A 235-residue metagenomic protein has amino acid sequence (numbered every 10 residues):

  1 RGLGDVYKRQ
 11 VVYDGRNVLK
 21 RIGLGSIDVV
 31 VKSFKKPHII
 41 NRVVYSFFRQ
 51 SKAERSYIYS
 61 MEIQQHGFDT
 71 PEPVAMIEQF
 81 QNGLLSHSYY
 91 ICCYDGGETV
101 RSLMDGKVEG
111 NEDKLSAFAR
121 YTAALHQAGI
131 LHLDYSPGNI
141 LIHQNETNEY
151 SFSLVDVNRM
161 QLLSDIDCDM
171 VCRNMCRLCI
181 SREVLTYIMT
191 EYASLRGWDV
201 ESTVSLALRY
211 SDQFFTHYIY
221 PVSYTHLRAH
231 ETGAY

Functional and structural regions predicted by a protein language model:
G2-Q10, T225-T232: Conserved small/polar residues in nucleotide/adenosyl-binding loops
K8-G96, Q127: Conserved ATP-binding subdomain of kinase catalytic cores across diverse folds
D28-V30, E149-F152: Short, mixed charged/polar active-site loops that provide acid/base catalysis or chelate metal/phosphate cofactors
E62, L103-L133: Conserved kinase catalytic-core helix
Q81-S86, N145-S151: Short, solvent-exposed loop/turn segments that connect beta-strands within catalytic domains and beta-strand-rich
E98-R101: Structural motif in protein kinase domains
I140-I142: Hydrophobic residue at the +6 position relative to the catalytic HRD Asp in the kinase catalytic loop
V155-Y218: C-lobe/activation-segment region of protein kinase-like
